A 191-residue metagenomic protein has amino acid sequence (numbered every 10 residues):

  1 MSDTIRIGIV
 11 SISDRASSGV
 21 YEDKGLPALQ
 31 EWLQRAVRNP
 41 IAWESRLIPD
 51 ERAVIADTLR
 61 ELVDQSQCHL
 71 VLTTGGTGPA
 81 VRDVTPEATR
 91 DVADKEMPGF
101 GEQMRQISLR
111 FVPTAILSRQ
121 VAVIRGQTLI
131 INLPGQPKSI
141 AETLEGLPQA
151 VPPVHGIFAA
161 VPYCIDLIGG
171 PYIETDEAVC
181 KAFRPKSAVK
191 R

Functional and structural regions predicted by a protein language model:
M1-R191: Non-catalytic beta/alpha edge segments that cap or flank active sites
